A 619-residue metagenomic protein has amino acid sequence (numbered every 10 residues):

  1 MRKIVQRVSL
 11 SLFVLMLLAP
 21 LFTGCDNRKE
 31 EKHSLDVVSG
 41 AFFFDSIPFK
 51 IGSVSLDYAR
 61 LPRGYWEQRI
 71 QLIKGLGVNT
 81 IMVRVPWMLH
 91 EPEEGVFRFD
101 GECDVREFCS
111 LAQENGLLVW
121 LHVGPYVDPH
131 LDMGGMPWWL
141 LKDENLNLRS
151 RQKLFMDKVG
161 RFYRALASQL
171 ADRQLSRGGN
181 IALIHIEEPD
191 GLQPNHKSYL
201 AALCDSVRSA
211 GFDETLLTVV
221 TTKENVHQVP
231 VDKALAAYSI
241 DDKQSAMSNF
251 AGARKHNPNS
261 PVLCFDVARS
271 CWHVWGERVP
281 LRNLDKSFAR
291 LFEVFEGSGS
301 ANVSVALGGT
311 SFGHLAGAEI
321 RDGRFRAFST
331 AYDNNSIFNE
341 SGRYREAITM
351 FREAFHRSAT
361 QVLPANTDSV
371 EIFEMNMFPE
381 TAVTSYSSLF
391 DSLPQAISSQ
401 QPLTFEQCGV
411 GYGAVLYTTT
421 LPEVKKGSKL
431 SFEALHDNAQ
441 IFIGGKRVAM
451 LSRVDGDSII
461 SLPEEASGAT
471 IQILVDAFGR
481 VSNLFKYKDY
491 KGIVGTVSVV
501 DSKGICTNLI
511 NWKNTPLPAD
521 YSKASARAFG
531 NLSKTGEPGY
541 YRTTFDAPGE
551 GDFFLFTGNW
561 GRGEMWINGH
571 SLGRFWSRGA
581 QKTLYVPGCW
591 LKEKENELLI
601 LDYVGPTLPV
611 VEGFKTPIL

Functional and structural regions predicted by a protein language model:
L21-G24: C-terminal motif of bacterial Sec signal peptides marking the signal peptidase cleavage site
E31-Y65, Q71-G75, V96, G101-S110 (+5 more regions): Extended substrate-binding grooves/exosites of carbohydrate-active enzymes
F49, V448-A449, L572-G573: Short hydrophobic beta-strand segments in globular cytosolic domains
Y58-G75, E94-Q113, S428-L430, A434 (+3 more regions): Aromatic- and glycine-enriched glycan-recognition loops and surfaces that form the carbohydrate-binding subsites
V83-G95, E102-V105, C109, N115-K153 (+4 more regions): Aromatic-lined carbohydrate-binding surfaces of glycoside hydrolases
M156-L170, Q174-H185, G191, H196-L200 (+6 more regions): Carbohydrate-binding surfaces of carbohydrate-active enzymes
G178-N257: Gly/Pro-rich turn-and-neighbor structural signature
G427-I443, I471, F545-N568, F575-W576 (+1 more regions): Aromatic-lined ligand-binding clefts that engage carbohydrates, nucleic acids, or primary amines
